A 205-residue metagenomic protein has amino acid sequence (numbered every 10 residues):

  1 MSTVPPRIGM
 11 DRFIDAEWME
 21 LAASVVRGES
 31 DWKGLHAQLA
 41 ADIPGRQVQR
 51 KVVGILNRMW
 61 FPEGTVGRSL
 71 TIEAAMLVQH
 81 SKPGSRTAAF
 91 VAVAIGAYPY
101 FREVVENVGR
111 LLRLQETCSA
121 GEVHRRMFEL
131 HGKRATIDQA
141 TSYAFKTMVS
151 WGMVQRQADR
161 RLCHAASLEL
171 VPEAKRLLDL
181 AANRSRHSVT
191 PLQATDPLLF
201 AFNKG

Functional and structural regions predicted by a protein language model:
M1-V91, C118: Eukaryotic partner-binding/assembly regions in large regulatory complexes
M10, V25-W32, A97-F101, Q115-S119 (+2 more regions): Helix-boundary capping/turn motifs
D31-H36, L114-E129, H187-F202: Short acidic, hydrophobic short linear motifs in intrinsically disordered regions
Q47-V52, R134-V149, N203-G205: Short amphipathic alpha-helical interaction segments
Q79-F128: A short mid-domain helix/strand-loop element embedded in enzyme catalytic domains that forms or borders the active-site
G84, S167-D196: Short, amphipathic alpha-helical interaction segments positioned at domain boundaries
V149-D159: A short, conserved structural fragment
R160-A166: Minor-groove-contacting beta-hairpin "wing" of winged helix-turn-helix DNA-binding domains
